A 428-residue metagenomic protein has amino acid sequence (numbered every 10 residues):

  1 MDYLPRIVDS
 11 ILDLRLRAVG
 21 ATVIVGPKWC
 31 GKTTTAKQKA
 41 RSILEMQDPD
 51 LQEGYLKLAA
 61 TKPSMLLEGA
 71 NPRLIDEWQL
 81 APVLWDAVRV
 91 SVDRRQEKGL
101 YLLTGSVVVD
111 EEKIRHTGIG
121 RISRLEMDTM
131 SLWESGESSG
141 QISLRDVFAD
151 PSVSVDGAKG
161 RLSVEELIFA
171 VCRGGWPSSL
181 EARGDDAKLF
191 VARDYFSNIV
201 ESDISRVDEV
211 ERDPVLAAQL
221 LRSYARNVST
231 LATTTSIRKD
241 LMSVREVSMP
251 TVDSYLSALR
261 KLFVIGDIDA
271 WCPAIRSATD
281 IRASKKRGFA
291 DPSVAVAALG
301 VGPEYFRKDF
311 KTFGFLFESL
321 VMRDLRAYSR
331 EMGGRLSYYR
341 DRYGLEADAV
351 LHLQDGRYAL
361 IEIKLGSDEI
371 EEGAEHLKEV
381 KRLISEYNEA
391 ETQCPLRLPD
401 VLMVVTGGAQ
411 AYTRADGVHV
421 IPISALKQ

Functional and structural regions predicted by a protein language model:
M1-D13: N-terminal pre-Walker A segment at the start of P-loop NTPase domains
I24: Hydrophobic anchor at the beta1->P-loop junction of P-loop NTPases
K32-T33: Conserved lysine of the Walker
I43-P72: Short glycine-rich substrate-engagement loop in P-loop NTPases that contacts/grips substrate
W85-V107: Conserved catalytic/switch belt of AAA+ P-loop NTPases
E112-T230: Interdomain motor-coupling "hinge/lid" segment immediately C-terminal to the ATP-binding subdomain of NTP-driven enzymes
L180-R357: Accessory nucleic acid-recognition modules appended to NTPase machines
M403-Q428: Domain-level recognition of nuclease-like catalytic cores that cleave nucleotide substrates
